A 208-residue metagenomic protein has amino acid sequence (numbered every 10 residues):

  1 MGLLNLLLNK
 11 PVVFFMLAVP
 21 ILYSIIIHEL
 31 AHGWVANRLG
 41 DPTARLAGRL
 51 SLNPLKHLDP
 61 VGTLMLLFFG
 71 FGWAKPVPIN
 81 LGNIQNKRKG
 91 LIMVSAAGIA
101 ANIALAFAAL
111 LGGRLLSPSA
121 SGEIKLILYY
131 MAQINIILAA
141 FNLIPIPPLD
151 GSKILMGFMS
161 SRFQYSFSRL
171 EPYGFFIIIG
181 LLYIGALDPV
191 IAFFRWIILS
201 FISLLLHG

Functional and structural regions predicted by a protein language model:
M1-G208: Hydrophobic transmembrane alpha-helices and their immediate loop junctions in multi-pass integral membrane proteins
